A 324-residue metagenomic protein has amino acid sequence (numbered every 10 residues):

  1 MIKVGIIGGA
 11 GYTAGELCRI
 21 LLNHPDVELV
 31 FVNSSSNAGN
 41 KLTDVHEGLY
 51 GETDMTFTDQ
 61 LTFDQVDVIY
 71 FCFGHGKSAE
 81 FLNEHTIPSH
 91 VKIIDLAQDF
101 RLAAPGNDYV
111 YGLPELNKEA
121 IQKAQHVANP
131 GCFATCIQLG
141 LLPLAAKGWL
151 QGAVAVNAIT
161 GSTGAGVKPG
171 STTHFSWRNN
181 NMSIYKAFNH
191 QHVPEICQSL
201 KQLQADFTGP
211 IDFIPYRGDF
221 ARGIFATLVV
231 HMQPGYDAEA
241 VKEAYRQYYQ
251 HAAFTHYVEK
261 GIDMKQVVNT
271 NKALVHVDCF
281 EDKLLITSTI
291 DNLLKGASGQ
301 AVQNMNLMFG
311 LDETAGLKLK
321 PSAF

Functional and structural regions predicted by a protein language model:
M1-N180, Y185-A187, D206, D278-F280 (+1 more regions): N-terminal Rossmann-like NAD(P) cofactor-binding subdomain of oxidoreductases, focused on the glycine-rich
Y12, D108, C132-L139, A187-E195 (+5 more regions): Conserved active-site and cofactor/substrate-binding residues in soluble primary-metabolism enzymes
C18, Q138-A145, V193-C197, K242 (+2 more regions): Predominant activation on well-ordered alpha-helical scaffold segments within soluble catalytic domains
A124, M182, G223-T227, K283-L285: Short, solvent-exposed beta-strand edge segments and adjacent coil->beta transition regions
I184-F188, Y216-D219, D263-V267: Short Gly/Pro-enriched turn/cap motifs at secondary-structure boundaries
H190-Y257: C-terminal substrate-binding/catalytic lobe of Rossmann-fold NAD(P)-dependent dehydrogenases
V229-F324: C-terminal active-site/capping subdomain that shapes the small-molecule cofactor and substrate pocket of enzyme
